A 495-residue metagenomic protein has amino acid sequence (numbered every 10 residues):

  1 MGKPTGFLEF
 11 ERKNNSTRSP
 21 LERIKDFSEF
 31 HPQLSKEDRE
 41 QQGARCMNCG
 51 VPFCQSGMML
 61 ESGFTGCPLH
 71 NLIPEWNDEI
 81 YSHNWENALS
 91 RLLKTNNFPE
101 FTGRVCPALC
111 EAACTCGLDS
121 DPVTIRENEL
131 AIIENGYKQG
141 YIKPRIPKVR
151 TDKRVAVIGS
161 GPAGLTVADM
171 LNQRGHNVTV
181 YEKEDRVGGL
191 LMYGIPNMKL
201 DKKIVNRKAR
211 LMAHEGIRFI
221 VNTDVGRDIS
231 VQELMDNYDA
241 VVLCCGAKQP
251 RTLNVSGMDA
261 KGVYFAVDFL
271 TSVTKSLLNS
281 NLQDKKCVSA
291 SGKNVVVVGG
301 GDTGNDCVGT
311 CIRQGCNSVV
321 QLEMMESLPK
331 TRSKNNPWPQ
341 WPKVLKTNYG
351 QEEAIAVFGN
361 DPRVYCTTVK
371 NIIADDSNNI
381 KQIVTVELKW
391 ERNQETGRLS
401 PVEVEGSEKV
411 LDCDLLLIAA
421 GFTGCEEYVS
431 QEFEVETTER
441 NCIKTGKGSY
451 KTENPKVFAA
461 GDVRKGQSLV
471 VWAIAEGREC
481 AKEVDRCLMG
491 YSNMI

Functional and structural regions predicted by a protein language model:
T5-P32, Q41-A44, P68-I80, S90-L92 (+11 more regions): Beta1-alpha1 glycine-rich phosphate/pyrophosphate-binding loop at the start of Rossmann-like nucleotide-binding domains
I24-Q41, F64-T65, L69-R104, A108 (+2 more regions): Ferredoxin-type iron-sulfur electron-transfer modules in oxidoreductases and energy-metabolism complexes
N87, V149, R154-I158, N206-V255 (+4 more regions): Feature captures the FAD/FMN-dependent oxidoreductase FAD-binding
A131-V149, R210-R227, P250-Q314, T437-S449 (+1 more regions): Glycine-rich dinucleotide-binding loop and its adjacent helix/turn
V155-V157, V178, V295, V457: Conserved hydrophobic helix-helix packing surfaces used for dimerization/oligomerization
G159-P162, G299-G301, D462: Glycine-rich Rossmann-fold phosphate-binding loop(s) that bind the pyrophosphate of adenine dinucleotide cofactors
D259-G292, E391-Q467: FAD-site-proximal beta/loop scaffold in flavoenzymes
G304-C307, V463-Y491: A conserved FAD-binding loop/helix module that cradles the flavin
